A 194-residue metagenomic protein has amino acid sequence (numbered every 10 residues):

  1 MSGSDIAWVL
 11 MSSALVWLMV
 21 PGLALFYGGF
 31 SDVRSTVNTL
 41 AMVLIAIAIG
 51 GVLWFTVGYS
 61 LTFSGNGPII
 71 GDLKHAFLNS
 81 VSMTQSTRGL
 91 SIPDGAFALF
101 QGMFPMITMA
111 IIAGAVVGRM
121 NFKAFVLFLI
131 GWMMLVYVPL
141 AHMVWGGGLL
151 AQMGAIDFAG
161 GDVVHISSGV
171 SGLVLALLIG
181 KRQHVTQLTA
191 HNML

Functional and structural regions predicted by a protein language model:
M1-L194: Hydrophobic alpha-helical transmembrane bundles of multi-pass membrane proteins
